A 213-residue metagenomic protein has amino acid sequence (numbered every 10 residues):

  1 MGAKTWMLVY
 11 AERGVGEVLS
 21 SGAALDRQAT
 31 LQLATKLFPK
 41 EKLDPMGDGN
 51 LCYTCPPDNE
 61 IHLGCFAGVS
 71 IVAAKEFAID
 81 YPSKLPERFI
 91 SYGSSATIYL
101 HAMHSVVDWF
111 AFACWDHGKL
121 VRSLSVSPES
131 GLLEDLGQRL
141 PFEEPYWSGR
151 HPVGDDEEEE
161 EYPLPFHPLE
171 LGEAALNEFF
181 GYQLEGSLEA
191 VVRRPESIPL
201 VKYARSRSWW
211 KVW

Functional and structural regions predicted by a protein language model:
M1-L33, S208-V212: Short, extreme N-terminal segment that most often corresponds to the first beta-strand
G2, S105, A111, E143 (+1 more regions): Acidic, low-complexity intrinsically disordered regions
G14-V15, A78, E129-S130: Short loop/turn segments at secondary-structure transitions that flank enzyme active sites
G16-S20, L31, T35, P86-I90 (+2 more regions): Generic detector of well-ordered alpha-helical segments enriched in charged/polar residues, highlighting helical
R27-S125: Short, intrinsically disordered low-complexity segments
H117-W213: Long, compositionally biased intrinsically disordered terminal regions
